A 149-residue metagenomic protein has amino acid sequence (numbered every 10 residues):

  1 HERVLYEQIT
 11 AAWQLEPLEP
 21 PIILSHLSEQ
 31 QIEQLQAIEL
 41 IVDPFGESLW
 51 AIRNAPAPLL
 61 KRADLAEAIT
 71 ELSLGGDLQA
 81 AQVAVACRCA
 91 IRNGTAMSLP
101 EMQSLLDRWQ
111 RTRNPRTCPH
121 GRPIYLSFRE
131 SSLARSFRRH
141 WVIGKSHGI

Functional and structural regions predicted by a protein language model:
H1-I149: Long, charged low-complexity intrinsically disordered regions
